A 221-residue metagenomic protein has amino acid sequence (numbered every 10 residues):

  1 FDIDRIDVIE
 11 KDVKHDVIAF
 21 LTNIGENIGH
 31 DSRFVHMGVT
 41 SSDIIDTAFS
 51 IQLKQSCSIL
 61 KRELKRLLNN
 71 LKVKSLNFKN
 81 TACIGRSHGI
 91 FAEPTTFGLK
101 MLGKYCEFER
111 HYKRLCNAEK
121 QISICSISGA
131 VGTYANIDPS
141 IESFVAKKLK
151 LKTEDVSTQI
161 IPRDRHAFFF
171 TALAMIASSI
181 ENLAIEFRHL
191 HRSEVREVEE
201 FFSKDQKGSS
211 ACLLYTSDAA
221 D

Functional and structural regions predicted by a protein language model:
F1-S128, Y134, P139-F144, T153 (+2 more regions): A helix-coil-helix interface module used to build multimeric assemblies and to scaffold catalytic/cofactor sites
G98-M101, Y105, H166, L173 (+1 more regions): Short alpha-helical patches at coil-to-helix transitions and adjacent helical residues in well-structured domains
K148: Metal- and O2-centered redox machinery and metal/ROS homeostasis
E154-L173: Amphipathic, heptad-repeat alpha-helical segments used for oligomerization and assembly
F168-E197: Structured ligand/cofactor/substrate-binding pocket environments in proteins
V195-Q206: Flexible glycine/proline-rich, aromatic-decorated loop/lid segments
Y215-D221: Conserved small/polar residues in nucleotide/adenosyl-binding loops
